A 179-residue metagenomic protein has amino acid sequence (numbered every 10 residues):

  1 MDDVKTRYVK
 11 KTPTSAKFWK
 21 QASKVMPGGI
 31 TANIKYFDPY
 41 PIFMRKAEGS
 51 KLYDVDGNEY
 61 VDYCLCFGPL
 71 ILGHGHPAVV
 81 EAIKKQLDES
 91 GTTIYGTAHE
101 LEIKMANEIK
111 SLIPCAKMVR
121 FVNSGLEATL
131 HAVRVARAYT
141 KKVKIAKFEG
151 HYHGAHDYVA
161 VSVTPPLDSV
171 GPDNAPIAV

Functional and structural regions predicted by a protein language model:
M1-K46: Active-site-adjacent loop/helix segments that line or gate small-molecule/cofactor pockets in enzymes
P13-Q21, K51-N58, S111: Short, hydrophobic/aliphatic alpha-helical segments
K35, V61-C64, A160: Short linear motifs in exposed loops
P41-C64: Active-site and channel-lining beta-strand-loop segments that bind or position nucleotide-derived/phosphorylated
E59-K142: Glycine-rich loop-to-alpha-helix module at the N-terminal edge of alpha/beta enzyme cores
A138-H153, V159: Conserved PLP-anchoring active-site segment centered on the Schiff-base-forming lysine
H151-V179: PLP-dependent aminotransferase-class I/II
